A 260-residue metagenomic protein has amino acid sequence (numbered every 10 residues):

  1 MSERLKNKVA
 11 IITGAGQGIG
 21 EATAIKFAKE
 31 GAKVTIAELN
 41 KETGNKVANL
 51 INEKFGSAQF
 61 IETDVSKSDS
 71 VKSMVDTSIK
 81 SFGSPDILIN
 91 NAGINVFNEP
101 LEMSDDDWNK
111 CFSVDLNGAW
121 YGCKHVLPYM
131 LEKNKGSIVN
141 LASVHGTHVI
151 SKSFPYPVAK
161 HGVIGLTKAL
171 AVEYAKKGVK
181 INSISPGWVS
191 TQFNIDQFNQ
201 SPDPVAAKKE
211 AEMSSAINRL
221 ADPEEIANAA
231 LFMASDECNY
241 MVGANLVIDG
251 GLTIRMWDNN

Functional and structural regions predicted by a protein language model:
V9, G16-G18: Conserved glycine-rich cofactor-binding loop
I89, A175, K180, M241-G243: Short, small/polar-rich loop/turn modules that mediate ligand/substrate recognition or access, typified
E99-F112, A211: Substrate-binding pocket helix/loop in short-chain dehydrogenase/reductase
C123, A159, T167: Active-site helix of classical SDR
P128, V172-K176, N239: Alpha-helical segment proximal to the catalytic Tyr-Lys
S143: Residue(s) in the substrate-gating loop at a strand-loop-helix junction that position the organic substrate next
H148, L231, V242-N260: Short C-terminal tail/terminal secondary-structure segment of NAD(P)H-dependent dehydrogenase/reductase domains
